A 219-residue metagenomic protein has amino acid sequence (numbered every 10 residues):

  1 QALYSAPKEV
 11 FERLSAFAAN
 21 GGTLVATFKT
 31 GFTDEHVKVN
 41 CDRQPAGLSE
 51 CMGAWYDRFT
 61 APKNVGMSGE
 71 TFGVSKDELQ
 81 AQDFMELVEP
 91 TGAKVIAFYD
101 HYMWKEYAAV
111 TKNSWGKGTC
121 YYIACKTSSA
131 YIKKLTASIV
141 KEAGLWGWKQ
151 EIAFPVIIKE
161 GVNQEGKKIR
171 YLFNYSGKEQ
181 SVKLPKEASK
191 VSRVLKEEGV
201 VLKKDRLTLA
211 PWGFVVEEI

Functional and structural regions predicted by a protein language model:
A2-I219: A conserved amphipathic helix/loop scaffold that creates a polar/acidic microenvironment used either to coordinate
